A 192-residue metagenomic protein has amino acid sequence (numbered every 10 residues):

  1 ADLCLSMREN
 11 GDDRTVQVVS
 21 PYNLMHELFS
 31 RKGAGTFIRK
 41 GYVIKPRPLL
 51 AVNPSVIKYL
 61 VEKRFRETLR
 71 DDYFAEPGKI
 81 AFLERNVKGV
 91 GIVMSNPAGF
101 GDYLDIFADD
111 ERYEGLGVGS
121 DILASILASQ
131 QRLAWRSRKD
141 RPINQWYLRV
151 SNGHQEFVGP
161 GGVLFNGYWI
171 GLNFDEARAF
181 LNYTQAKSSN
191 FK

Functional and structural regions predicted by a protein language model:
A1-G101, D105-S120, A124-L133, R141 (+1 more regions): C-terminal catalytic "cap/lid" subdomain
K139-V163: Conserved active-site alpha-helix within GNAT-family acetyltransferase domains
